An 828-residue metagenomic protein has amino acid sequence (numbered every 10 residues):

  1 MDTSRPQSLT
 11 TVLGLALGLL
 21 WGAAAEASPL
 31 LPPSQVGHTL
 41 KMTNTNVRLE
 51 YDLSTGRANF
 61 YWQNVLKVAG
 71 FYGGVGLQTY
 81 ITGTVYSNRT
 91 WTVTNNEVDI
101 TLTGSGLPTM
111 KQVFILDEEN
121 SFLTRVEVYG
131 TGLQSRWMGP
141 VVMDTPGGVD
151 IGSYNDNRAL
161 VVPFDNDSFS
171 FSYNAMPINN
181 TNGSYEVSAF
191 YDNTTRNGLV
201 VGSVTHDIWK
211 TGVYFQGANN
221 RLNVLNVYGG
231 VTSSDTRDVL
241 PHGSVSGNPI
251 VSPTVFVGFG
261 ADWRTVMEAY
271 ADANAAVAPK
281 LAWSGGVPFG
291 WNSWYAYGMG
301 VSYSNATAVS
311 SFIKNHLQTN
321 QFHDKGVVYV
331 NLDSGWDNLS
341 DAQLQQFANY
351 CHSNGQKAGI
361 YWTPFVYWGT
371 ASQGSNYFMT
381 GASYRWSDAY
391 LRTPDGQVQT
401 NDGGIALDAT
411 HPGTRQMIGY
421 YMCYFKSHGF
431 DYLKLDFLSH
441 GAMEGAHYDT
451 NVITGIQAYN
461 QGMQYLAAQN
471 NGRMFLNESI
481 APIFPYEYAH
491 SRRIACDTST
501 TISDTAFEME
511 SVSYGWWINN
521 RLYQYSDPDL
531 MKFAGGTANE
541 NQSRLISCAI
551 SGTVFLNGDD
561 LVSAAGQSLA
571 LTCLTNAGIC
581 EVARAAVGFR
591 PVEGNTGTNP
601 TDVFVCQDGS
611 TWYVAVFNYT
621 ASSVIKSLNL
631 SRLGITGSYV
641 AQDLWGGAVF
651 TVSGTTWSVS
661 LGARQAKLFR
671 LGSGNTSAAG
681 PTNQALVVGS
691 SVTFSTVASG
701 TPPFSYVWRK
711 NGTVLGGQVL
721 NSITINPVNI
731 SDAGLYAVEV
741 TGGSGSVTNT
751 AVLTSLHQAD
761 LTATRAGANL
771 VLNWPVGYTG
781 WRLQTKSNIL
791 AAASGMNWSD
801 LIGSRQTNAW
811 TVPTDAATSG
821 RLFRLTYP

Functional and structural regions predicted by a protein language model:
T11-G22: Bacterial N-terminal signal peptides
P29-V47, L66-A69, T79-G106, M110-F215 (+1 more regions): Polysaccharide-binding surfaces and accessory modules of carbohydrate-active proteins
Q35, P177-V287: Beta-strand-rich recognition/accessory modules
F122, Q542, C548-S551, L556 (+4 more regions): Carbohydrate-binding surface patches
G286-M443, Y465-N471, L476: Substrate-binding cleft of carbohydrate-active enzyme catalytic domains
S375-P412, Q416, Q457, Q461-G566: Glycan-recognition surfaces
V616-T676, I802: C-terminal beta-sandwich/jelly-roll accessory domains of carbohydrate-active enzymes
G674-L715, V719-P828: Short, composition-biased motifs enriched in small/polar/acidic residues
